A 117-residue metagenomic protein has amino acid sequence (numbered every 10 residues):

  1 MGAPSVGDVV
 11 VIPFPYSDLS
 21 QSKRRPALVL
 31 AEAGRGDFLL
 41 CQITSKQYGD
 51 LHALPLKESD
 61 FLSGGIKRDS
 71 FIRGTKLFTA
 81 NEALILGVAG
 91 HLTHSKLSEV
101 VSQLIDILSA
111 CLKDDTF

Functional and structural regions predicted by a protein language model:
S20-K23, V29-L62: Compact nucleic-acid interaction/catalytic patches
P26-A27, T75: Small/flexible residues
S63-F117: C-terminal terminal-subdomain/extension
